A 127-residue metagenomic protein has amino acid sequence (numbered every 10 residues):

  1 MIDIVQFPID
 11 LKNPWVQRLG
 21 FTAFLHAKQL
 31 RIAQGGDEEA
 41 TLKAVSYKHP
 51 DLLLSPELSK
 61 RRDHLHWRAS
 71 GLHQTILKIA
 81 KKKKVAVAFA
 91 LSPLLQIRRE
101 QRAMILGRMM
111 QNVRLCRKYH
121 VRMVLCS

Functional and structural regions predicted by a protein language model:
M1-T22: Short Lys/Arg-enriched alpha/beta "domain-start" segment
N13, L25-C126: Domain-core and long-helix interface of multi-subunit machines
